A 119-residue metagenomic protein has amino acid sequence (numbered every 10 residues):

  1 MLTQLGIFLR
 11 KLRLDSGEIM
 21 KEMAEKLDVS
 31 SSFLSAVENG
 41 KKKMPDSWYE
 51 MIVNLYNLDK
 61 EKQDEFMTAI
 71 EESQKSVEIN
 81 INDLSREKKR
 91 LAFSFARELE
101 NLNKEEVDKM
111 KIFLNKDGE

Functional and structural regions predicted by a protein language model:
M1-D15: A short, Lys/Arg-rich alpha-helix, primarily the initiator
R10, K21, E50: Residues within the helices of the helix-turn-helix
R13, A24, V53: The alpha-helix within a helix-turn-helix
G17-S35, F66: Short alpha-helical DNA-recognition segment
L27-M44, M51: Recognition helix of helix-turn-helix/homeodomain-like DNA-binding domains that insert into the DNA major groove
K41-Y49, R86-L91: Short acidic alpha-helix initiation/capping motifs at coil-to-helix transition points, especially at protein N-termini
S47-E65: DNA major-groove recognition helix of helix-turn-helix/homeodomain DNA-binding modules
E71-E119: Interfacial/linker helices and their anchor residues that mediate assembly or domain coupling
